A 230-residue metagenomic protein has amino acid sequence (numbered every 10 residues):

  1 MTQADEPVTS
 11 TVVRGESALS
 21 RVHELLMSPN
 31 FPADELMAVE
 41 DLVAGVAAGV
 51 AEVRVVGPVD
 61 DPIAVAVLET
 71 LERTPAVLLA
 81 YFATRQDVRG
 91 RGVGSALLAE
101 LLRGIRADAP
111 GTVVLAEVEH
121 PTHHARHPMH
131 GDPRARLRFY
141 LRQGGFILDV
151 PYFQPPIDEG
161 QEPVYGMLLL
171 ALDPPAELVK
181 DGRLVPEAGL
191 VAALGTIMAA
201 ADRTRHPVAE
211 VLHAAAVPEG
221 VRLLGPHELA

Functional and structural regions predicted by a protein language model:
T2-E6, G15, P110-A230: Terminal substrate-recognition subdomain of acyl/acetyltransferases
T11-V13: Short amphipathic
V22-L26, A96, E100, A135: Alpha-helical elements of Rossmann-like donor-binding domains used by nucleotide-donor carbohydrate transfer enzymes
H23-V88: A conserved beta-strand-loop-helix scaffold within acyl/acetyltransferase catalytic domains
A48, A107-D108: Alpha-helix C-cap/termination motif
T84, G90-A107: Conserved acetyl-CoA-binding loop-helix of GNAT-fold acetyltransferases
